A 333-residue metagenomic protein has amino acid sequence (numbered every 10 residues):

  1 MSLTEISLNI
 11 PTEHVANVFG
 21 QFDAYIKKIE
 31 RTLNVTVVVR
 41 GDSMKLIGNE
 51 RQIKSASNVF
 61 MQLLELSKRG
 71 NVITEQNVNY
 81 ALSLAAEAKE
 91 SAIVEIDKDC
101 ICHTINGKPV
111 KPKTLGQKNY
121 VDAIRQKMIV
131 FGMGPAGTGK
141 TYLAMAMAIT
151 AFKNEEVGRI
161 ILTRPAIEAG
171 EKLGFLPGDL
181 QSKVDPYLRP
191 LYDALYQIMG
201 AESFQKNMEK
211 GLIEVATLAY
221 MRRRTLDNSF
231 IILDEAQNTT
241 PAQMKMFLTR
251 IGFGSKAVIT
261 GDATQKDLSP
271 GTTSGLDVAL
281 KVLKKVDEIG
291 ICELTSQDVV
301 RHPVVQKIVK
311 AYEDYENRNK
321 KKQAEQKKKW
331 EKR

Functional and structural regions predicted by a protein language model:
M1-N17: Short glycine-/aliphatic-rich beta-strand segments at the starts of folded cytosolic domains
S2-T4, N71, K89-I93, R125 (+1 more regions): Intrinsically disordered, low-complexity mixed-charge segments
H14-R31: Short amphipathic alpha-helix segments
V18, Y25, A56-V59, M244-F247: Hydrophobic side chains in well-ordered alpha-helices
R31-V38: A short, structured beta-strand/loop element
V38-D97: Interdomain "pre-motor" coupling segment immediately N-terminal to P-loop NTPase/helicase cores
E87-K108, P112-L115: Conserved loop-to-helix interface motifs that mediate assembly, gating, or partner/ligand docking in ancient ring
I105-Q117, A123-L233, Q237-R333: Conserved helicase motor core of SF1/SF2 NTP-dependent helicases
